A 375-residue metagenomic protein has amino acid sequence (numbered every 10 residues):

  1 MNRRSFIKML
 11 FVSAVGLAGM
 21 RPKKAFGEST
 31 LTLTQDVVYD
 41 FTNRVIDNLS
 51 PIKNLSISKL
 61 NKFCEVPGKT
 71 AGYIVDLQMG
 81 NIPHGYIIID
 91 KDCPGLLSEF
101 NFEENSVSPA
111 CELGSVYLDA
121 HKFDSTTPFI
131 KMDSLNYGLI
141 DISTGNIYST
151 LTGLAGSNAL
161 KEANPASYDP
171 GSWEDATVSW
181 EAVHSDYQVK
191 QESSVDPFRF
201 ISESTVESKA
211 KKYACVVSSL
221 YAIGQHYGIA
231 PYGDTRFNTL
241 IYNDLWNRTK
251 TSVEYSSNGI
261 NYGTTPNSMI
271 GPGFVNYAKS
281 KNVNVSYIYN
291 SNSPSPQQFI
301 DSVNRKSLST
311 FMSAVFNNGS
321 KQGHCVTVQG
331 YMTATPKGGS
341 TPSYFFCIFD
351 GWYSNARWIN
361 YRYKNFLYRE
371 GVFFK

Functional and structural regions predicted by a protein language model:
M1, M20-L33: C-terminal segment of N-terminal export signals and the immediately downstream linker at the start of the mature
S5-A25: N-terminal export signals
I7, L220-G224, G271-A278: Non-transmembrane alpha-helical segments in soluble domains of secreted/periplasmic/extracellular proteins
S13-V15, A222, T335: Generic hydrophobic alpha-helical segments
P22, Y39-K59, F63, E103-N136 (+1 more regions): Active-site-adjacent structural segments surrounding the nucleophilic cysteine of cysteine proteases and isopeptidases
T30-Y117, Y242-K375: Conserved active-site-adjacent core of cysteine acyl-enzyme catalytic domains
